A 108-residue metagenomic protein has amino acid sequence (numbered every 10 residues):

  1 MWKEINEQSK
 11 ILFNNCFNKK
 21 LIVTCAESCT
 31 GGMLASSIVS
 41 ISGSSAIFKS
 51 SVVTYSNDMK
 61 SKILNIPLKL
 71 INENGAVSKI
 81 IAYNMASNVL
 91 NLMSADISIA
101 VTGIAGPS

Functional and structural regions predicted by a protein language model:
M1-S108: Short alpha-helical segments enriched in small residues
